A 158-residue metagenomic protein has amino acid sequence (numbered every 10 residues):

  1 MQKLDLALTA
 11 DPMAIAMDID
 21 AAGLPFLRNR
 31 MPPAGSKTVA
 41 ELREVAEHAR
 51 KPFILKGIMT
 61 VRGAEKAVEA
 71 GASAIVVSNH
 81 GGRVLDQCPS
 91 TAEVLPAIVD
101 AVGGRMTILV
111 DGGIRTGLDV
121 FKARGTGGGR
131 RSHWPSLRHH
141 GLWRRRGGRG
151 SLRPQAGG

Functional and structural regions predicted by a protein language model:
M1-V110, G117-G141: Alpha/beta enzyme core
G129, W143-G158: Internal helix-turn-beta structural module
